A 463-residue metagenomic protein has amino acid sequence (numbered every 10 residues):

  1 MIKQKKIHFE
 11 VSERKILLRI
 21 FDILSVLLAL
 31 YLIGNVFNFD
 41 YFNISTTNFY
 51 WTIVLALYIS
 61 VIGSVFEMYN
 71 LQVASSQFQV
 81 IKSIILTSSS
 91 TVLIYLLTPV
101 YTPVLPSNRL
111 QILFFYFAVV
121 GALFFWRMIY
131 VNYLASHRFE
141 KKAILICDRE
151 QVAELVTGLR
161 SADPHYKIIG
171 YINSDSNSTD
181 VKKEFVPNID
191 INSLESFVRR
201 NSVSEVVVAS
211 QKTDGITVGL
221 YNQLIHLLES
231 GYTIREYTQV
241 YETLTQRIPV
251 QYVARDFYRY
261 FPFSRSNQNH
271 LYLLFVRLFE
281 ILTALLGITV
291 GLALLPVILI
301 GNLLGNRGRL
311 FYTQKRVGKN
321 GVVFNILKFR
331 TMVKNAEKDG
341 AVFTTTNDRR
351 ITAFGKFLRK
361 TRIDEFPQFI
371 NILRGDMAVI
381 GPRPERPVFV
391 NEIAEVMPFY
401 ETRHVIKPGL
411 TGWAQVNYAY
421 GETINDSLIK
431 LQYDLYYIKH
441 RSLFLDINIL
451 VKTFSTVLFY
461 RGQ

Functional and structural regions predicted by a protein language model:
M1-S136, Q463: Signature of alpha-helical transmembrane segments in polytopic membrane proteins
M1-S25, M128-L292: N-terminal hydrophobic signal-anchor/signal peptide
I84-S88, F139-T157, R309-V333: Membrane-cytosol interface motif
C147, V206, I234, A293 (+4 more regions): Residue-level signature of catalytic and energy-coupling elements of molecular machines, predominantly ATP/GTP-dependent
T179, Y241-E242, R247-A254, Y312-R350 (+1 more regions): Short, glycine-rich, amphipathic interfacial segments at transmembrane boundaries or analogous
L271-N335, N371, N448-Q463: A hydrophobic, helix-centered structural microdomain
T344-K407, I449-T453, V457: A short, structured surface patch at a secondary-structure boundary
R374, V388, M397-Q463: C-terminal terminal-structure detector
